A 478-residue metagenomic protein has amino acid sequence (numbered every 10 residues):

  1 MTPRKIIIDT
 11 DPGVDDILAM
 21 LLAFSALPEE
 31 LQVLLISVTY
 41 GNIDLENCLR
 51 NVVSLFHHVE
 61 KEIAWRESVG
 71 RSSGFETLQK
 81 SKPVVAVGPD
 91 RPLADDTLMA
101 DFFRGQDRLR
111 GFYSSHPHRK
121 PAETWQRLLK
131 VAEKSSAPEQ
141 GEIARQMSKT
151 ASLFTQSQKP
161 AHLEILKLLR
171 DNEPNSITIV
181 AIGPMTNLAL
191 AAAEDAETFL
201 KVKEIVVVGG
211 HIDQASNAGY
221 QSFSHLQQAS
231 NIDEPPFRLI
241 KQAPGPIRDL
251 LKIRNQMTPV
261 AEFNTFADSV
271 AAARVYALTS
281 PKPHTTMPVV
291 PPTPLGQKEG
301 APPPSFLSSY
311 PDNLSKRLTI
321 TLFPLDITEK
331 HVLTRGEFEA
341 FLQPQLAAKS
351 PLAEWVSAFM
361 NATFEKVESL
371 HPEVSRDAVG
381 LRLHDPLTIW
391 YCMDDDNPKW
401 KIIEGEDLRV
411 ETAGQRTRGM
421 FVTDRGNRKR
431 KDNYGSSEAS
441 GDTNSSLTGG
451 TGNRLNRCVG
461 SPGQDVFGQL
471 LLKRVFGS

Functional and structural regions predicted by a protein language model:
T2-P3, M20-Q32, Q227-G245, D249-L250 (+3 more regions): Conformational coupling and interaction surfaces
T2-R66, L78-S81, P92-T97, R108-Y310 (+1 more regions): Active-site histidine-anchored catalytic micro-motif
V52-L55, F103-R104, E339: Short, hinge-like loop/turn segments at secondary-structure boundaries
R71-T77, K82-V87: Ligand-binding beta-strand-loop-alpha-helix segment within the catalytic cores of soluble metabolic enzymes
G105, G111-S115, R127, C392-M393 (+2 more regions): Intrinsically disordered, low-complexity regions enriched in small/polar residues
